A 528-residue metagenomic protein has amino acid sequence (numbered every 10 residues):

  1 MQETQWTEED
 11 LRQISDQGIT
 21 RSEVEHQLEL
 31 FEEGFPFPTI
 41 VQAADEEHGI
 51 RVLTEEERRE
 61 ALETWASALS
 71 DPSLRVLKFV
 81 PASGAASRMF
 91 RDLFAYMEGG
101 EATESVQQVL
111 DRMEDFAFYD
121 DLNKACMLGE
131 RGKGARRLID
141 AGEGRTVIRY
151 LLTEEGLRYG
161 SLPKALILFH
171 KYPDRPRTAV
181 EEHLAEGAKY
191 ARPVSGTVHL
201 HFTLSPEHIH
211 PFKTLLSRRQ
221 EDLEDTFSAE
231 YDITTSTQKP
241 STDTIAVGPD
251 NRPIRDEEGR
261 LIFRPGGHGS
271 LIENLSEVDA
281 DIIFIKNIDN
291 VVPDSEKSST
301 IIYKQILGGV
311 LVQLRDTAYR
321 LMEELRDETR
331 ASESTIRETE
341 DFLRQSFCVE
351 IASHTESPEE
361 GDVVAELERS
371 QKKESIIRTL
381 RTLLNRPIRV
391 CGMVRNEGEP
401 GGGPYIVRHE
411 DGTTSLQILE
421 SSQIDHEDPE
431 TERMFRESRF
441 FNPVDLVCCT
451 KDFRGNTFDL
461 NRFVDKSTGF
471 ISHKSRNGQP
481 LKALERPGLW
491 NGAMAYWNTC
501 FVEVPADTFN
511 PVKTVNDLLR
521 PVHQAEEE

Functional and structural regions predicted by a protein language model:
M1-E47: N-terminal regions that are enriched for targeting/export leaders and immediately downstream pro/stem segments
I14, A43-E397, I406-Q417, S422-Q423 (+3 more regions): Domain-scale recognition of functional cores that engage charged ligands
E29-F37, T153-Y159, K239-T242, R454-L460: Short low-complexity stretches enriched in small and charged residues
C348-R389, G398-G403, T413-L419, D425-E528: Primarily single-stranded nucleic-acid-binding OB-fold modules
